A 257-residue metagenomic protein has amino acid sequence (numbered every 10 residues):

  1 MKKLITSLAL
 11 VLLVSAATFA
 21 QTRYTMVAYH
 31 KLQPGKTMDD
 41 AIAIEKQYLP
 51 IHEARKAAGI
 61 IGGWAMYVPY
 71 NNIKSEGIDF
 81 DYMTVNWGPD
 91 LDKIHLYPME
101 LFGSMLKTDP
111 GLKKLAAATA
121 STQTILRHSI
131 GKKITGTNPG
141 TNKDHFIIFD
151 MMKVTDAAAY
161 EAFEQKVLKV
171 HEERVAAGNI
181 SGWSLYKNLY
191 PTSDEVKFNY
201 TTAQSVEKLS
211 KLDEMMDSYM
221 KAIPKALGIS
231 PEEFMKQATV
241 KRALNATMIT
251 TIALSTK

Functional and structural regions predicted by a protein language model:
M1-T22: Bacterial Sec-dependent N-terminal signal peptides
A20-L106, A116-K257: Short S/T/G/P-rich N-terminal loop/turn motif that feeds into the first structured element of a domain
G111-L115: Helix-enriched interaction subdomains in cytosolic or periplasmic regions, typified by TIR/SEFIR signaling/NADase cores
